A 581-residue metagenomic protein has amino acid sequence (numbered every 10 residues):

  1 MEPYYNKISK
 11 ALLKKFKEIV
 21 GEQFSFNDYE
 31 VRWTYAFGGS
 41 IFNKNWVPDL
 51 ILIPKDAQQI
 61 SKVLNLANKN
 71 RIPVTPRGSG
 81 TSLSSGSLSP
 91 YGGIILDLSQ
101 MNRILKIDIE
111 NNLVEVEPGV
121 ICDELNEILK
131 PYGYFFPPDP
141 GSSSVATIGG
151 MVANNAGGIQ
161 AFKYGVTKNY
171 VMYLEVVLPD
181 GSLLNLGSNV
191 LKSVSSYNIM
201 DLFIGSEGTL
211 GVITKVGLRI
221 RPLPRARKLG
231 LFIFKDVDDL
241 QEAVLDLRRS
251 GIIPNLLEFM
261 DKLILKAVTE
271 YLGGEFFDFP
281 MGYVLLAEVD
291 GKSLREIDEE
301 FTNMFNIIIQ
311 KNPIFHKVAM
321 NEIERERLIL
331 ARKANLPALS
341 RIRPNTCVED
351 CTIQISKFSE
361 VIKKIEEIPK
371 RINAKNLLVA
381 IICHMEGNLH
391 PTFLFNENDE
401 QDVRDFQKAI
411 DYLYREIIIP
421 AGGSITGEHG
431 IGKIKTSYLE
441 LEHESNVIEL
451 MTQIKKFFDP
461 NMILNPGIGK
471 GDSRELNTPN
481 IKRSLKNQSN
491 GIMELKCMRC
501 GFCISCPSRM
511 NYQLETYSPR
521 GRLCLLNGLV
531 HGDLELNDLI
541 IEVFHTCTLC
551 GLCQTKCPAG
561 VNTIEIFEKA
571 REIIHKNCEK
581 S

Functional and structural regions predicted by a protein language model:
M1-N65, T81-N112, G141, I264-G274 (+3 more regions): N-terminal flexible segment immediately upstream of the FAD-binding catalytic core in FAD-dependent oxidoreductases
F26-F37, P222, L231-F234, D239-A409 (+2 more regions): C-terminal substrate-recognition/cap domain of FAD-linked oxidoreductases
S82, S87, M151-V152, Y197-T214 (+3 more regions): Conserved phosphate/anionic-ligand binding catalytic regions in large, soluble enzymes, centered on
R103-E258, L464, N480-I481, Q488: FAD-binding subdomain of flavoenzyme oxidoreductases
S182, T436-K486: Activity-critical C-terminal alpha-helical subdomain
I381-H384, S424-I431, P466-G469, S508-N511: Short acidic/histidine-rich active-site segments
R404, L476-E494, R509-S581: Ferredoxin-type iron-sulfur electron-transfer modules in oxidoreductases and energy-metabolism complexes
